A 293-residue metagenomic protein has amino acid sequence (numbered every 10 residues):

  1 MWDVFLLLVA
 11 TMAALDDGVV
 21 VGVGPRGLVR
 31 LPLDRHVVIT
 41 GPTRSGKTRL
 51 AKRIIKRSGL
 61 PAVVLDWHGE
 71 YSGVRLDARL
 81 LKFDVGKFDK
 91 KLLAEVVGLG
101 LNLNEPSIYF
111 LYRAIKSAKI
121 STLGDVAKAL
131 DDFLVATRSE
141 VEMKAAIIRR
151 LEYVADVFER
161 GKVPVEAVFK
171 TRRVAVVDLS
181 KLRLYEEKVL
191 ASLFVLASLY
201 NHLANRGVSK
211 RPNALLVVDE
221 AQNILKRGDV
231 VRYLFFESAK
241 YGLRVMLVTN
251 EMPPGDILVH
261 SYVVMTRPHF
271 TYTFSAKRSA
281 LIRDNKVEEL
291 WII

Functional and structural regions predicted by a protein language model:
W2-L15, V135, A167, L190 (+1 more regions): Conserved P-loop NTPase motor module
M12-L80, I224, G228, R244-V248 (+1 more regions): Glycine-rich phosphate-binding loop of nucleotide-binding enzymes
P32, H36-S45, K181-K277: Conserved P-loop NTPase motor cores
P61, R173, A214-L215: The start of beta-strands in P-loop NTPase/AAA+ ATPase cores
L65, V177, V218-D219: Active-site flanking residues adjacent to catalytic metal/cofactor-binding acidic residues
G73-D84, L258-V263, Y272-L281, V287-W291: Active-site regions of enzymes building and remodeling cell-envelope glycoconjugates
R75-V163, T171-V174: Helical/strand "switch-coupling" subdomains that flank nucleotide/phosphate-binding cores, especially in P-loop NTPases
